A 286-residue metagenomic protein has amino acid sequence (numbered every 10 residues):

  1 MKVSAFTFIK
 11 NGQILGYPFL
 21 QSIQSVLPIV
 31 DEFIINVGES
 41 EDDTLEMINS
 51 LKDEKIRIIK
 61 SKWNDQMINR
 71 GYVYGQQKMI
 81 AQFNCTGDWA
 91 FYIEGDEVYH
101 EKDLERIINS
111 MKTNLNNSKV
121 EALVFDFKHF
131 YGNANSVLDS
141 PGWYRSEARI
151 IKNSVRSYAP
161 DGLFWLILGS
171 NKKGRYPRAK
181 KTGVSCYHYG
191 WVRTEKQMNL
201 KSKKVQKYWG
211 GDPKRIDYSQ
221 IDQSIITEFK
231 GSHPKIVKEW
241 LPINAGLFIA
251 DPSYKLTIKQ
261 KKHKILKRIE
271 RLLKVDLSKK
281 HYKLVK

Functional and structural regions predicted by a protein language model:
M1-K2, Q260: Extreme N-terminus of proteins, especially the signal/transit-peptide cleavage junction and the first residues
K2-T7, V26, D31-I35, C186: Hydrophobic targeting segments
V3-K10, G16-Q21, N36-V37, E41-Y92: Active-site-proximal specificity loops/subdomain of glycosyltransferases
Q24, P28, N49, M79-F83 (+2 more regions): Surface-exposed alpha-helical segments enriched in charged/polar residues
V30-D31, K52, T86, K119: Residue-level detector of structured alpha->beta connecting loops
Y72-Y74, E101-K286: Catalytic-site signature of metal-activated, phosphate-bearing donor transferases, centered on the GT-A/GT-A-like
E94-V98: The conserved acidic donor/metal-binding loop of glycosyltransferases
